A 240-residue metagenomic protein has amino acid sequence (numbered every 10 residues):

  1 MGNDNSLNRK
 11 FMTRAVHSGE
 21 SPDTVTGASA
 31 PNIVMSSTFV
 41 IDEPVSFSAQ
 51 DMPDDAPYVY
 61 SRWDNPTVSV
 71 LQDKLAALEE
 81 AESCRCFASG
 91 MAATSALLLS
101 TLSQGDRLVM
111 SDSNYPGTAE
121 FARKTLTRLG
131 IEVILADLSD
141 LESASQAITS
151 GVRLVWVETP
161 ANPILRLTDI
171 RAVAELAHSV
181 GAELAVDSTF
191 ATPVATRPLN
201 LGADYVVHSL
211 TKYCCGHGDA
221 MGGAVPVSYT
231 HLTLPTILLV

Functional and structural regions predicted by a protein language model:
G2-N65, D73: N-terminal "arm"/small-domain region of PLP-dependent enzymes with the aminotransferase-like
E43-A92, G117-K124: Conserved N-terminal alpha-helix of the aminotransferase class I/II PLP-enzyme fold
S100-G117, A136-D137: Conserved PLP-anchoring active-site segment centered on the Schiff-base-forming lysine
E120-P160, I164-A172: PLP-dependent aminotransferase-class I/II
P160-E183, F190-R197: Active-site core of PLP-dependent enzymes with the aminotransferase class I/II
L199-C214: Conserved active-site segment immediately N-terminal to the catalytic lysine that forms the internal aldimine
N200, A224-Y229: Short beta-strand-to-turn element immediately C-terminal to the catalytic PLP-Schiff-base lysine in fold type I
T230-T236: Conserved small/polar residues in nucleotide/adenosyl-binding loops
